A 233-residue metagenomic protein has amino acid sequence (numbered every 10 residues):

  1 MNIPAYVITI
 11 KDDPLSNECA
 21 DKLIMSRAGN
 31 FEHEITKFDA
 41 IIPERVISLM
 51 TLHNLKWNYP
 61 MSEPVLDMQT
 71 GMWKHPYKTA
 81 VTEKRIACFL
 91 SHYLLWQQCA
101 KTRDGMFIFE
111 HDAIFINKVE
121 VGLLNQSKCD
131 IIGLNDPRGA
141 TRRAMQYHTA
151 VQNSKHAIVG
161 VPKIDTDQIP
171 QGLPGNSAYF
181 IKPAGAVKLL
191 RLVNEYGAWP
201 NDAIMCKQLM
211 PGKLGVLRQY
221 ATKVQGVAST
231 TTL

Functional and structural regions predicted by a protein language model:
M1-F109, A113-L233: An acidic/histidine-cluster motif and surrounding catalytic segment that typifies divalent-metal-assisted enzyme active
